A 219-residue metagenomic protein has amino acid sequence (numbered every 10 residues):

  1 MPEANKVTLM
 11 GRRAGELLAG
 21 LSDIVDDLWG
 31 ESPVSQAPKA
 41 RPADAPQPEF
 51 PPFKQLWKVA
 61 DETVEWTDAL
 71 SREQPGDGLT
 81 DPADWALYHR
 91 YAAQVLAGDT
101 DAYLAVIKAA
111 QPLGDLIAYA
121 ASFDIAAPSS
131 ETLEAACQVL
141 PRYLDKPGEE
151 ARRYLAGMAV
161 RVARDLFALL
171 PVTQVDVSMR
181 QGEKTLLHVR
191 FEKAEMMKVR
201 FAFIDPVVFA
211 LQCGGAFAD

Functional and structural regions predicted by a protein language model:
M1-D219: Long, charge-dense low-complexity segments
